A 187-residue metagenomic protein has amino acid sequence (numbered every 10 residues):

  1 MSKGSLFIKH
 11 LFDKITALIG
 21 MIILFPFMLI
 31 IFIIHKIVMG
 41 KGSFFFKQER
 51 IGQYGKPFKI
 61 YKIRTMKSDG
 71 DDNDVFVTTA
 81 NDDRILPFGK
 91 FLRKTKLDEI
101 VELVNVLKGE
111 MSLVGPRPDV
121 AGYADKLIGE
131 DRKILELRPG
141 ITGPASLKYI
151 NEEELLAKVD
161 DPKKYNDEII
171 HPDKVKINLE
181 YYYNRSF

Functional and structural regions predicted by a protein language model:
M1-S68, R185-F187: A hydrophobic, helix-centered structural microdomain
G4, E136-F187: C-terminal terminal-structure detector
A17, F46, L86-K90, G122 (+1 more regions): Positions in alpha-helical segments
I34-H35, F76, D131-L135, Y165-D167: Short, P/G- and charge-enriched loop/turn segments at secondary-structure junctions
F58-K90: Acidic, Ser/Thr-rich low-complexity segments on the non-lumenal side of membrane proteins
M66-D69, L113, I150-L155: Short, charged/polar surface micro-motifs in flexible loops or helix N-caps
D69-F76, V120-A124, L155-K158: Cytochrome P450 core scaffold surrounding the K-helix E-X-X-R motif and the conserved "meander" helix-loop region
T79-T142: A short, structured surface patch at a secondary-structure boundary
